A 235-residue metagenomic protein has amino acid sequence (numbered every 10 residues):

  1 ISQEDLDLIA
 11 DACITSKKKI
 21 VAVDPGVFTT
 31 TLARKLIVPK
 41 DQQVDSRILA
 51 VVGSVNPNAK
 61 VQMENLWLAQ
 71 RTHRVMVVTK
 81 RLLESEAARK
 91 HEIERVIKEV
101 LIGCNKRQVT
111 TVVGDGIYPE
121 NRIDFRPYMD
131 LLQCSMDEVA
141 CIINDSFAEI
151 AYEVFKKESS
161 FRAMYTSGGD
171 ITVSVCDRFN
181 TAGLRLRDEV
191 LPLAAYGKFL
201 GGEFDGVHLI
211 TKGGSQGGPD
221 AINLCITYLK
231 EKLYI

Functional and structural regions predicted by a protein language model:
I1-I235: Active-site catalytic microenvironments in core metabolic enzymes, especially phosphate/sugar-handling
